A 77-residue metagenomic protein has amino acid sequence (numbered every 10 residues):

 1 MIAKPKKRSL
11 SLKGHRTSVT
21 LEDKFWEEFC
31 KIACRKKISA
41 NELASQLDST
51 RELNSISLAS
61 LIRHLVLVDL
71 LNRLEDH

Functional and structural regions predicted by a protein language model:
I2-T20: Short Lys/Arg-rich basic patches
T17-S57, L61: Amphipathic, hydrophobic secondary-structure cores in small proteins
N54-H77: C-terminal structural segments of small proteins and small subunits
